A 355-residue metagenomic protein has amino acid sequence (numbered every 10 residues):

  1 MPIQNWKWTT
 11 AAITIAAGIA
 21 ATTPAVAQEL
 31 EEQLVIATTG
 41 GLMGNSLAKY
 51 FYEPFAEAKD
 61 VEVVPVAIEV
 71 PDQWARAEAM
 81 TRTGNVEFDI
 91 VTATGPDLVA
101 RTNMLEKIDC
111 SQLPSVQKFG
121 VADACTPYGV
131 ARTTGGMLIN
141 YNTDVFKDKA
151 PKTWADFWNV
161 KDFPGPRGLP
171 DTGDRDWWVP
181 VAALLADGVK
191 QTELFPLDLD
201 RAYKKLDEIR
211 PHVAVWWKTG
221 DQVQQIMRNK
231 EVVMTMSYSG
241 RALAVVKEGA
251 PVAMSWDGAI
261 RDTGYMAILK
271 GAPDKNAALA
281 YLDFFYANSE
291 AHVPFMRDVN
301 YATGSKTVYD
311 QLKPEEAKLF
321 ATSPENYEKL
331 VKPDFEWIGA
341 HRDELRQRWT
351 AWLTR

Functional and structural regions predicted by a protein language model:
T22-A27: Sec/Tat signal peptide C-region and signal peptidase I cleavage site
Q28-V99: Early extracytoplasmic/lumenal segment of secretory-pathway proteins
G41-A48, V86-E87, V91-I226: Extracytoplasmic ligand-binding site segments that recognize negatively charged/polar headgroups
D97-R101, R228, M234-P251: A ligand-binding cleft/hinge motif common to bilobed small-molecule-binding domains
G135, D200-I209, V246-A272, V308-Q311: Periplasmic-binding protein-like
L138-V145, L184-G188, T263-A277, P294-M296: A bilobed periplasmic-binding-protein/Venus flytrap-type ligand-binding module shared by bacterial periplasmic
L269-L330: Mature extracytoplasmic/periplasmic domains
N326-R355: Conserved C-terminal helix/tail region of periplasmic/extracytoplasmic solute-binding proteins
